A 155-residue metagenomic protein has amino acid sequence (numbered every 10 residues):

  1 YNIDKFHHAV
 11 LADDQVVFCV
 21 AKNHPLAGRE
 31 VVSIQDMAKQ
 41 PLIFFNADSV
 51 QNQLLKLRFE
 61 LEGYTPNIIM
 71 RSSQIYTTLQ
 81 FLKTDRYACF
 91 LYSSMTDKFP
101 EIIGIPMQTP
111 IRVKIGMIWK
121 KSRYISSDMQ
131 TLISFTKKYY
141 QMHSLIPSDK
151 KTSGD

Functional and structural regions predicted by a protein language model:
N2-Q15, Y76-S122: Beta-alpha-beta core module
K5-V16, V20-L42, S127-M129: Flexible hinge/capping segments at coil-to-helix
H8, F18-C19, L42, I68 (+3 more regions): Generic preference for hydrophobic
A21, F45-N46, L91-Y92: Thr-Gly-centered strand-to-loop micro-motif
F44, M70, A88-C89: Conserved SAM-binding loop
N52-T65: Ligand-binding cleft/hinge of the Venus flytrap
T65-Q74: Short beta-strand-to-loop elements that line the ligand-binding cleft of bilobed periplasmic-binding protein-like
I105-I146: A late-sequence structural motif
